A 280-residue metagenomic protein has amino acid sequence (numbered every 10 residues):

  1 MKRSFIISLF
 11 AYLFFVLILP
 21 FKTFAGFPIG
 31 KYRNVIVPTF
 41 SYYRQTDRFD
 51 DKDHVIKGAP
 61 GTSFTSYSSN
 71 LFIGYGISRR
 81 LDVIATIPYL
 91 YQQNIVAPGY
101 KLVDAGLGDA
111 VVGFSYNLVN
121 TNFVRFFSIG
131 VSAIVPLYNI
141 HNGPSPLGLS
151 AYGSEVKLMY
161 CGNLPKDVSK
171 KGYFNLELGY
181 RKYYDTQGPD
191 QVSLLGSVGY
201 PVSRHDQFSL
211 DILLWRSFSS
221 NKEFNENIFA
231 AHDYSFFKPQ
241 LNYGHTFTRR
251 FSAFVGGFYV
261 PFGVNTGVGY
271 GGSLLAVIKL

Functional and structural regions predicted by a protein language model:
Y32-V35, F40, R44, P146-N225: Detector for outer-membrane/organellar transmembrane beta-barrel domains, recognizing the amphipathic beta-strand
N34-I36, Y67-L71, L107-V112, Y152-L158 (+3 more regions): Hydrophobic, lipid-facing positions within transmembrane beta-strands of outer-membrane proteins
I36-F40, A85, F114, F127-V131 (+7 more regions): Membrane-embedded beta-strand positions of outer-membrane beta-barrel proteins
F40-T46, I87-Q93, L118, A133-N139 (+5 more regions): Transmembrane beta-strands of outer-membrane beta-barrel pores
Y42-S68, Y100: Surface-exposed strand-loop-strand hairpins of Gram-negative outer-membrane beta-barrel proteins
F49, A59, S197-L280: Outer membrane beta-barrel transmembrane domains
R80-A85, T121-V124, K166-F174, H205-L210 (+1 more regions): Repeated loop/turn-to-beta-strand initiation elements of outer-membrane beta-barrel proteins
Q92-P189, A230-A231: Outer-membrane pore/translocation modules
